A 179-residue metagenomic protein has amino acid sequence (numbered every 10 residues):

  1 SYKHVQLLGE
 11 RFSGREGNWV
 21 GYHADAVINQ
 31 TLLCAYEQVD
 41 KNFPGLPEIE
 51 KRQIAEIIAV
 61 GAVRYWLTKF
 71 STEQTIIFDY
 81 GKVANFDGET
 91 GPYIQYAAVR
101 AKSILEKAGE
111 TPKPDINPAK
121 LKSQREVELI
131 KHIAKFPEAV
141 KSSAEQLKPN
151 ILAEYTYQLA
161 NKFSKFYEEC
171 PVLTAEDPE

Functional and structural regions predicted by a protein language model:
S1-E179: Non-catalytic interaction-recognition regions
